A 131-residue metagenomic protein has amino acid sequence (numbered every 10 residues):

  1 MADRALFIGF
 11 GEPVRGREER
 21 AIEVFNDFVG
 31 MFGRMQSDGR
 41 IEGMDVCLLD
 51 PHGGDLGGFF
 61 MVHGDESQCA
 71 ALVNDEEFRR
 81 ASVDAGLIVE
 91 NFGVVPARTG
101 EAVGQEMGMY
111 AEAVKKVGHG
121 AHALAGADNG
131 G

Functional and structural regions predicted by a protein language model:
M1-L56, G64-N74, P96-G131: Short S/T/G/P-rich N-terminal loop/turn motif that feeds into the first structured element of a domain
E42-C47, S82, E90-N91: A short linear hydrophobic-aromatic micro-motif
M61-E90: Mid-chain, well-packed structural core segment of small domains
A85-E101: Charge-dense, low-complexity polyampholytic segments
